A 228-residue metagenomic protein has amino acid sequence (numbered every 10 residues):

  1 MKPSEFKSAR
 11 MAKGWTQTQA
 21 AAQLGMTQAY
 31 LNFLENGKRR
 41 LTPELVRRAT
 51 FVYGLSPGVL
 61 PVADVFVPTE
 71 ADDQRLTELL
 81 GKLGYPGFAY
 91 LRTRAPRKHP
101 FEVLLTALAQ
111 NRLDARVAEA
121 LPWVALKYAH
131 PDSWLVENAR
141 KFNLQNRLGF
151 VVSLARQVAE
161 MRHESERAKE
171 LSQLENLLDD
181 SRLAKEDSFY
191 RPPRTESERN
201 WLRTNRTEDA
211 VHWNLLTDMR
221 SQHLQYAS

Functional and structural regions predicted by a protein language model:
S4-Q23: Short basic helix-loop element that most often maps to the first helix and adjoining turn of HTH DNA-binding modules
T16, T27-Y30, T42, S56: Short coil turns linking two alpha-helices in DNA-binding domains
L24-R40, V62-V65: Recognition helix of helix-turn-helix/homeodomain-like DNA-binding domains that insert into the DNA major groove
G25, E44-V59: DNA major-groove recognition helix of helix-turn-helix/homeodomain DNA-binding modules
V67-Y128: Helix-turn-helix/homeodomain-like alpha-helical modules used for DNA recognition and transcription-factor dimerization
R140-S172, N176: Small-residue-rich helix-loop
S165-S228: Charge-dense, extended regions
